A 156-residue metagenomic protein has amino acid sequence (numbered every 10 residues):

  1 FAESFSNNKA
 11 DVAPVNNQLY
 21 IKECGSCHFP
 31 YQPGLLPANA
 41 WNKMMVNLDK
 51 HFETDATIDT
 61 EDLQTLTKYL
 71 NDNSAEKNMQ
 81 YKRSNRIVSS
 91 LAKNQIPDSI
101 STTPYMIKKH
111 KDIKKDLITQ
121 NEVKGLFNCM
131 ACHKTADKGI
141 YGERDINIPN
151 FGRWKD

Functional and structural regions predicted by a protein language model:
A2-G25, F29-T65, A75-K77, R83-D156: Sequence context surrounding c-type heme c attachment/ligation sites in exported
